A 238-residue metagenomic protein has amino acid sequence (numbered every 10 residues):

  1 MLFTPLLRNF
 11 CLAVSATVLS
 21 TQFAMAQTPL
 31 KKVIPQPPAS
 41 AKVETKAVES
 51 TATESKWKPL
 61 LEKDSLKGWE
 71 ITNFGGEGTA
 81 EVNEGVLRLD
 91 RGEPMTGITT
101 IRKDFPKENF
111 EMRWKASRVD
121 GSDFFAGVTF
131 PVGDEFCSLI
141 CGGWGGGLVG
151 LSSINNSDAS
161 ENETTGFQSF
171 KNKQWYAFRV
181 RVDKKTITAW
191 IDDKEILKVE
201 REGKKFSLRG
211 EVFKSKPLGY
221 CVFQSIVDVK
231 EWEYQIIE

Functional and structural regions predicted by a protein language model:
M1-L12: Bacterial N-terminal signal peptides that target proteins for export
I34-N73: Extracellular carbohydrate-recognition regions
K63, A177-K204: Carbohydrate-binding surfaces in secreted/extracellular proteins
G78-G97: Short carbohydrate-recognition loop motifs
E93-S153: Secretory/extracellular carbohydrate-interaction modules and structurally similar beta-sandwich "look-alikes"
I98-D104, T164-F170, L218-G219: Beta-strand-rich interaction surfaces with strong enrichment in secreted/lumenal proteins
N156-A177: Short, aromatic/His-centered strand-loop micro-motif at the edge of beta-sheets
V199-D228: Flexible glycan-contacting loops in extracellular carbohydrate-active proteins
